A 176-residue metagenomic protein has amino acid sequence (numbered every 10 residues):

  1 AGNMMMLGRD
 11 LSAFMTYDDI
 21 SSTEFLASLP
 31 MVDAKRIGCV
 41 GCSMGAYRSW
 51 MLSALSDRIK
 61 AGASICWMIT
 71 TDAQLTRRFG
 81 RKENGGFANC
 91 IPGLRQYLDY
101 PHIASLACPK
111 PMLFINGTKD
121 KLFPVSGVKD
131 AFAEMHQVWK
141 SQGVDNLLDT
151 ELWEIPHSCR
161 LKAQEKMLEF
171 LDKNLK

Functional and structural regions predicted by a protein language model:
A1-Y17, S22, A27-S28, A73-T76: Cap/lid segment of the alpha/beta-hydrolase catalytic domain
L11, S43-A46: Active-site loop->helix "elbow" adjoining a glycine-rich segment at hydrolase catalytic centers
M31, A54-R58, L106-P109: Alpha-helix C-terminal capping segments
M31-S43: Alpha/beta-hydrolase fold nucleophile elbow
V40, I65-C66, I115, W153: Alpha/beta-hydrolase-fold catalytic nucleophile elbow
R48-N89: Hydrolase active-site cap/lid region
Q74-G127, A133: The feature captures the conserved acid-bearing segment of alpha/beta-hydrolase catalytic domains
A133-K176: C-terminal catalytic histidine-bearing segment of alpha/beta-hydrolase fold enzymes
